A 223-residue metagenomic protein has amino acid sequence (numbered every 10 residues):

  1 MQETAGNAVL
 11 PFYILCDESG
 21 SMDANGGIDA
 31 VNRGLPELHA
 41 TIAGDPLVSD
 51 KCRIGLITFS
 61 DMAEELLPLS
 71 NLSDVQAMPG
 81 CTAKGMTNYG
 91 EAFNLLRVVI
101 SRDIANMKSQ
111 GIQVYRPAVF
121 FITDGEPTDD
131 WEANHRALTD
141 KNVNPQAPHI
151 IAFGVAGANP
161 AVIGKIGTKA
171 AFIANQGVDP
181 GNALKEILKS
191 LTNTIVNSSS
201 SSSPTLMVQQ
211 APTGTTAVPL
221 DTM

Functional and structural regions predicted by a protein language model:
M1-Y13, E18-D29, A43, R102-G111: Acidic, polar low-complexity linker/tail segments
L15-S19, V31, L56, L96 (+1 more regions): DG-centered beta-turn motif at the end of beta-strands
M22, A63-E65, G125-D130: Short acidic, S/G/P-rich loop/turn micro-motifs used as interaction or catalytic elements
D29, M107, G125-I166, A174: VWA/integrin I-like adhesion module and closely mimicked acidic/polar interface patches used
V31-G44: An active-site-proximal "capping" alpha-helix that borders the catalytic cofactor pocket
R53-Q76: Short, charge-patterned binding micro-sites
E64, D74-Y115, H149-V162, D179-E186 (+1 more regions): Von Willebrand factor
A152, A156-P219, M223: Von Willebrand factor A/integrin I-like adhesion domains
